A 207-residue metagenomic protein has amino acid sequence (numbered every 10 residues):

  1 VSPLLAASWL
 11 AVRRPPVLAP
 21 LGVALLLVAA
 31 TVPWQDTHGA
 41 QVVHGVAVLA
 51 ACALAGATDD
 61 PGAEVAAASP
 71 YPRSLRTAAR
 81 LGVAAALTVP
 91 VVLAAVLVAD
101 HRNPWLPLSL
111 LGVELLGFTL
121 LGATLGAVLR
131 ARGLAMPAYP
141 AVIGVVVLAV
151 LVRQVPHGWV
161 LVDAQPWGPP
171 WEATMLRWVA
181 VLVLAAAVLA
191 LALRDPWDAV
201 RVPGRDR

Functional and structural regions predicted by a protein language model:
V1-A63, L75-R207: Hydrophobic alpha-helical transmembrane segments of membrane proteins
A67-P72: Short helix-to-coil transition segments within interhelical loops that connect adjacent transmembrane helices
